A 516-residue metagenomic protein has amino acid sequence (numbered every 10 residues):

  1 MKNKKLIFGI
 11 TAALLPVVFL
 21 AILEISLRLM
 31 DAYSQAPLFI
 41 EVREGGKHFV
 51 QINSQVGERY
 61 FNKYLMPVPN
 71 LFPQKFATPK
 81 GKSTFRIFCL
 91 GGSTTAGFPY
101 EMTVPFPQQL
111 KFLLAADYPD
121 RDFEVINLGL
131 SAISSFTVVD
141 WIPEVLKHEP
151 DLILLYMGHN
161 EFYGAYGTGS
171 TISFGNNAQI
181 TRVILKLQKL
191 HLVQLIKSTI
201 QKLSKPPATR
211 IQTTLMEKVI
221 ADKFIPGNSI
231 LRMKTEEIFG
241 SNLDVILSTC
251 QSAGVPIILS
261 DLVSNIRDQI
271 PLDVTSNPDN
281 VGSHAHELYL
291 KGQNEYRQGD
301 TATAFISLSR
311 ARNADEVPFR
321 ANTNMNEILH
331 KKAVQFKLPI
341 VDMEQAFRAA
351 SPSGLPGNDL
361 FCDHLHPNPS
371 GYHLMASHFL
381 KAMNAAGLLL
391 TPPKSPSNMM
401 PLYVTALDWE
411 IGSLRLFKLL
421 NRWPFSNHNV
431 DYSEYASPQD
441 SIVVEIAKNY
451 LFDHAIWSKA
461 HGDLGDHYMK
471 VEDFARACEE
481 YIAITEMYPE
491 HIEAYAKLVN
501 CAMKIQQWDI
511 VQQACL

Functional and structural regions predicted by a protein language model:
K4, V104, H159-K331, Q335 (+3 more regions): Serine-dependent acyl-ester chemistry module
I10-S26: Hydrophobic membrane-insertion alpha-helices, especially the h-region of bacterial N-terminal signal peptides
A32-Y118, A350: Membrane/wall-proximal cationic-aromatic binding patches
V138-L152: Short, well-structured alpha-helical segments in soluble
T301, F474-A475, W508: TPR-repeat structural position
N313, F452, T485-E486, L516: Conserved structural position within tetratricopeptide repeats
